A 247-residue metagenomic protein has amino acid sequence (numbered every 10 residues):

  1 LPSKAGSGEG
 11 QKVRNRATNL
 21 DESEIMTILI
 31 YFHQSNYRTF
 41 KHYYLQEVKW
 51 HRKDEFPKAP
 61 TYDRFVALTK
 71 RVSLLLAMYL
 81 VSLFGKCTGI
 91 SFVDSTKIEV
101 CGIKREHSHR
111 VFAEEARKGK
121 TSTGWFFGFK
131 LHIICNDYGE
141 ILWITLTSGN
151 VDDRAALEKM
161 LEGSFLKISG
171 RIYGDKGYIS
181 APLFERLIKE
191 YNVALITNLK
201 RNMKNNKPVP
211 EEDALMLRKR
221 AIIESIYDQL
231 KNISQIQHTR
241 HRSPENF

Functional and structural regions predicted by a protein language model:
L1-F247: Short alpha-helical elements
